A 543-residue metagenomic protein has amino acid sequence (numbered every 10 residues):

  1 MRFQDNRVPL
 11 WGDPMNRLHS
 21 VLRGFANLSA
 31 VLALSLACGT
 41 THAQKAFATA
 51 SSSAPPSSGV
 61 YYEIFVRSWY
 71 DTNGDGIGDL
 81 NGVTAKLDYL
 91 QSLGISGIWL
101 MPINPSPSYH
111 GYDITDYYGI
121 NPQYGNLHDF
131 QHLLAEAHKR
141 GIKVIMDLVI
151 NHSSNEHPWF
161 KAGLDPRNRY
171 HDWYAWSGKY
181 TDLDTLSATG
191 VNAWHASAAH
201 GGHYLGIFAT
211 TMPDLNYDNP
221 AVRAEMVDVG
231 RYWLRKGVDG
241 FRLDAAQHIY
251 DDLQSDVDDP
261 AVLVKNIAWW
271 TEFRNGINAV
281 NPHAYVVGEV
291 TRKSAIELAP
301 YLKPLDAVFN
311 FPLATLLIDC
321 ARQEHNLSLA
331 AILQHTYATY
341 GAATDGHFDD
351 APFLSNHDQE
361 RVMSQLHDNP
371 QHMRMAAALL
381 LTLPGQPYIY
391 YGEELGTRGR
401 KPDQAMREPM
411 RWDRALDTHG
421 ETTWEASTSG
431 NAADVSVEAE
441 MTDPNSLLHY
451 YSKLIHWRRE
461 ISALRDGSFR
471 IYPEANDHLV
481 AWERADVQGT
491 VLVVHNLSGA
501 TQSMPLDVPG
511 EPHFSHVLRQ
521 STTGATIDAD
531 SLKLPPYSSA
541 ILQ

Functional and structural regions predicted by a protein language model:
N16-S29: Bacterial N-terminal signal peptides that target proteins for export
A26-G39: Bacterial N-terminal signal peptides
Q44-V227, R231, R235, H248-L298 (+1 more regions): Acidic/aromatic-lined carbohydrate-recognition and catalytic surfaces of CAZymes acting on diverse glycans
P56-S57, I277-V280, R292, Y301-L302 (+6 more regions): Loop/helix patches that line or flank the sugar-binding groove of alpha-linked glycan CAZymes
Y61-E63, G97-P102, I145-M146, F241-R242 (+5 more regions): Structural recognition of the beta-strand scaffold that forms the well-ordered cores of secreted hydrolase catalytic
I95, V238, A246, G385-Q386: A structural motif
T501-T522: Beta-strand-rich binding/interaction modules
D528-Q543: C-terminal beta-strand-rich structural cap/linker in extracellular carbohydrate-active enzymes
